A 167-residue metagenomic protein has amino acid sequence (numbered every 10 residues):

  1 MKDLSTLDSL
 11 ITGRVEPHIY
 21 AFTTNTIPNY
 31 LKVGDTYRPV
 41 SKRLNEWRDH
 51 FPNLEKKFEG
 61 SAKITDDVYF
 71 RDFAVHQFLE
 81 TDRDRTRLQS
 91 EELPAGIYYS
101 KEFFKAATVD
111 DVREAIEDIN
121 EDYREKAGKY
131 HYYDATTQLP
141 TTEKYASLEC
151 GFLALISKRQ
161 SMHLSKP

Functional and structural regions predicted by a protein language model:
M1-P167: Non-catalytic accessory segments flanking enzymatic or RNA/DNA-binding domains
